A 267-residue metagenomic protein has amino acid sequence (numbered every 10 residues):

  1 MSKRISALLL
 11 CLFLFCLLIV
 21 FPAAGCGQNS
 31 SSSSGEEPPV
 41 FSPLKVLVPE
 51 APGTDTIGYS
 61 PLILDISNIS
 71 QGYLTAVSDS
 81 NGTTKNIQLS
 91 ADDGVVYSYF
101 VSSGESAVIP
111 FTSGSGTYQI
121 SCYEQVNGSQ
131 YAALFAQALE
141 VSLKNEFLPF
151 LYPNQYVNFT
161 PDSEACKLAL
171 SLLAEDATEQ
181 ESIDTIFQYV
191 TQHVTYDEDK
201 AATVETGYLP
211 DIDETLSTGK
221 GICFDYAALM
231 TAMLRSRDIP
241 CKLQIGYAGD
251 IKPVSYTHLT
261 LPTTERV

Functional and structural regions predicted by a protein language model:
S2-Q180: N-terminal accessory/pre-domain segments preceding catalytic cores
P39-S42, P52-T54, T84-I87, T206-L209 (+2 more regions): Generic detector of short, locally flexible boundary/turn motifs and exposed helical patches
P153-G221, L229-T231: Secondary-structure boundary elements
D225-L259: Hydrophobic/aromatic-rich core segments of domains that either
H258-V267: Single conserved hydrophobic/aromatic residue that forms the stacking wall/gate of nucleotide- or nucleobase-binding
